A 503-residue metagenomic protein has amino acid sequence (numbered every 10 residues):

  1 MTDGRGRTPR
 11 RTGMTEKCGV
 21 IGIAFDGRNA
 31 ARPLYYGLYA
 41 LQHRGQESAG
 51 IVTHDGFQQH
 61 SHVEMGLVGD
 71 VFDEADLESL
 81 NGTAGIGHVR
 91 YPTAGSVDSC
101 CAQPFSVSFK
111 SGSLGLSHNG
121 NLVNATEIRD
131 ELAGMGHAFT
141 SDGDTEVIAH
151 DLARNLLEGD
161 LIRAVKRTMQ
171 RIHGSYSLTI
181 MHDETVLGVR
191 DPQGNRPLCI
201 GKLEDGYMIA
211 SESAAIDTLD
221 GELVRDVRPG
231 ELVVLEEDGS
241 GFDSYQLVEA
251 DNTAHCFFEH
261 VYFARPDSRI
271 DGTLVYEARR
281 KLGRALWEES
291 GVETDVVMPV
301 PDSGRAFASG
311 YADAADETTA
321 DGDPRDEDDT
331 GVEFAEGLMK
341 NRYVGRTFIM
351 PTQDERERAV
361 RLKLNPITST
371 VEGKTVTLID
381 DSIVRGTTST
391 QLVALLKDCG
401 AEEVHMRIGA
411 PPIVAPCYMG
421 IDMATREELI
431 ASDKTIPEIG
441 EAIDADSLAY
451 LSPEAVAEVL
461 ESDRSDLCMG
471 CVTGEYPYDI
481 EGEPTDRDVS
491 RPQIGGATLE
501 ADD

Functional and structural regions predicted by a protein language model:
T2-P229, V234-T294, V300, E403: Conserved short alpha-helical segments that host acidic/polar catalytic motifs at enzyme active sites
A30, T93-A94, N124, L187 (+8 more regions): Flexible loop/turn segments at secondary-structure boundaries
F72, S141, E146-A149, D323-T347 (+1 more regions): A conserved beta-strand->alpha-helix junction
H137, E158-G159, G291-D295, A314-A335 (+2 more regions): Secondary-structure transition/capping motifs at alpha-helix termini and the adjoining loop/turn into the next element
M169, E184-T185, K202, D220-E222 (+3 more regions): PRPP-dependent phosphoribosyltransferase catalytic core
S240-C256, P299-G337: Terminal amphipathic helices with adjacent charged low-complexity linkers/tails
V297, G304-Y311, A315, F334 (+2 more regions): Extended, hydrophobic alpha-helical segments in both membrane/secreted and soluble proteins
D316-V376, G386-T390, V414-A424: Short, glycine/charge-rich flexible loops or terminal/linker lids adjacent to PRPP-binding catalytic cores
